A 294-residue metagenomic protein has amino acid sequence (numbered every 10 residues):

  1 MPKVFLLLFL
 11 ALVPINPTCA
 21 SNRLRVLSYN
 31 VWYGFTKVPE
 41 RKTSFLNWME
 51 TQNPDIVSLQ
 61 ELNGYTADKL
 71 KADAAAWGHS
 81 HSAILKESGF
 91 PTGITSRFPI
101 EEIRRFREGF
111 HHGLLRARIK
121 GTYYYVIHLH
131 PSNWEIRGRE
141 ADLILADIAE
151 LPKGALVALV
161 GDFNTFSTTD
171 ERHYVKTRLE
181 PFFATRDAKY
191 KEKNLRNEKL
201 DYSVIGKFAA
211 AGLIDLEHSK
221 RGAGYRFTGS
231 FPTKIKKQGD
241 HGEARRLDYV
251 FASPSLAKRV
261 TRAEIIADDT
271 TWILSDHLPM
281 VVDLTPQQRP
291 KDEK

Functional and structural regions predicted by a protein language model:
P2-F5, N16-D73, E87, Q288-K294: N-terminal, active-site-proximal structural segment of metallo-dependent hydrolase catalytic domains
R23-Y33, K120-P131, V160: Active-site-proximal beta-strand elements of phosphoester/diester hydrolases
L24, D55-I56, L156-A158, Y249: Short, Asp-centered acidic motifs that coordinate Mg2+ and/or phosphate in catalytic or ligand-binding sites
W32, N63, H130, F163-F166 (+2 more regions): Catalytic metal-binding/acid-base residues of hydrolase active sites
V38, L59-R139: Structured beta-strand-rich core segments of catalytic domains in phosphoester-bond hydrolases
V57-Q60, A158-D162, D215-S219: Active-site neighborhood of phospho(di)ester-bond hydrolases with catalytic His/Asp-centered motifs
R105-F106, A149-E150, G154, T169-K294: Metal-dependent phosphoester-hydrolase catalytic domains
R139-F163, E198-D201: His/acidic metal-ligating clusters that form di-metal
